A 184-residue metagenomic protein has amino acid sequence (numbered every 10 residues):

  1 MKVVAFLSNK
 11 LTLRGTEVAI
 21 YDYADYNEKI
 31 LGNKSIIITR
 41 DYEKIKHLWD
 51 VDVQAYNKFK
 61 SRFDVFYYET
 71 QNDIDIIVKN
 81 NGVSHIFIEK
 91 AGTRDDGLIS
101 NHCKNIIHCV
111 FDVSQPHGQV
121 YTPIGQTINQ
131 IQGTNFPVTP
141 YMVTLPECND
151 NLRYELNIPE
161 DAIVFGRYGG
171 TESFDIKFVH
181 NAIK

Functional and structural regions predicted by a protein language model:
M1-A5: Extreme N-terminal starter segment of soluble prokaryotic enzymes
L7-S8, I124, R167-T171: Short hydrophobic "strand-cap" motifs at the C-terminus of beta-strands
S8-R14, V18-I74: N-terminal strand-loop element at the rim of the active site of nucleotide-sugar-dependent glycosyltransferases
I38, E89, I106-V110, I124 (+1 more regions): Generic beta-sheet signal
F66-T70, D75-R94, K104-I107: Short N-terminal targeting/anchoring amphipathic segment
A91-Q119, F174: A short, histidine- and acid-enriched strand-loop-helix "catalytic/donor-clamping" loop that lines the nucleotide-sugar
F111-V138, V143-N151: A short, active-site helix/loop in glycosyltransferases that binds the activated sugar's phosphate group
G133, T139-K184: Conserved catalytic-core segment of nucleotide-activated headgroup transferases in glycan assembly
